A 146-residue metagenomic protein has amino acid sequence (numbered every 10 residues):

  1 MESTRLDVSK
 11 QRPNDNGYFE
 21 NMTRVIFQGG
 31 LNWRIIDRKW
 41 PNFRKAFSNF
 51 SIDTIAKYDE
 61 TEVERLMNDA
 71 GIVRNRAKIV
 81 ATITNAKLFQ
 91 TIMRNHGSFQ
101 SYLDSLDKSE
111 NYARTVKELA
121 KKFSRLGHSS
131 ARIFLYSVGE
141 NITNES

Functional and structural regions predicted by a protein language model:
M1-S146: HhH-family (HhH-GPD) DNA N-glycosylase catalytic core used in base-excision repair
